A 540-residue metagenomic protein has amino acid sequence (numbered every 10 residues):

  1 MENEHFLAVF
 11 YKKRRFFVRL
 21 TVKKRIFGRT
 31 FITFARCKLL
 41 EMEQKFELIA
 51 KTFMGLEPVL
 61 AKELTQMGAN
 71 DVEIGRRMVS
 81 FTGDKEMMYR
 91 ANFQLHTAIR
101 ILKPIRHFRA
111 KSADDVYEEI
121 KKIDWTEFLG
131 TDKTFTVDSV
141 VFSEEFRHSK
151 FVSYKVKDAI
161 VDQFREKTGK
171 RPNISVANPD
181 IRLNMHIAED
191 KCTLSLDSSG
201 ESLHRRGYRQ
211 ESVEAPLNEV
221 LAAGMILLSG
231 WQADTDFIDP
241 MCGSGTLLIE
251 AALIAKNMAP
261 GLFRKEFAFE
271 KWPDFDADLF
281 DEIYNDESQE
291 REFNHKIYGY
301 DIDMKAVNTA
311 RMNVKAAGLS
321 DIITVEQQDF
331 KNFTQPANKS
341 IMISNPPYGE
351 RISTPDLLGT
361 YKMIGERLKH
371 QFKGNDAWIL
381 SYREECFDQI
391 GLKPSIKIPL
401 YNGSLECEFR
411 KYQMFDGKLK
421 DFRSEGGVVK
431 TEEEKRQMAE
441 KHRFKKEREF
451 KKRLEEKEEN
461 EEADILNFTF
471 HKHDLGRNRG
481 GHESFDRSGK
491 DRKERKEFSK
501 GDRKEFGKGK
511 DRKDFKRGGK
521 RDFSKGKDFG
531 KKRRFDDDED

Functional and structural regions predicted by a protein language model:
M1-R29: Cationic, amphipathic, low-complexity segments that mediate targeting or membrane/lipid association
I26-E41: Short, Lys/Arg-enriched N-terminal segments with co-localized hydrophobic residues within the first ~10-30 amino acids
M42-E43, K411-D540: Basic Arg/Gly/Lys-rich low-complexity intrinsically disordered segments
E43-L56, L60-Q66, T82-H96, I187-Q232 (+2 more regions): S-adenosyl-L-methionine
E43-P179, M438-E440, K445, E449: Non-catalytic nucleic-acid substrate-recognition regions in nucleic-acid-modifying enzymes
E47, K51, G55, Y300 (+2 more regions): Conserved Class I SAM-dependent methyltransferase catalytic core
L217-Q335, E350, L358: Conserved S-adenosyl-L-methionine
M342-I343: Hydrophobic beta-strand segment of the Class I
